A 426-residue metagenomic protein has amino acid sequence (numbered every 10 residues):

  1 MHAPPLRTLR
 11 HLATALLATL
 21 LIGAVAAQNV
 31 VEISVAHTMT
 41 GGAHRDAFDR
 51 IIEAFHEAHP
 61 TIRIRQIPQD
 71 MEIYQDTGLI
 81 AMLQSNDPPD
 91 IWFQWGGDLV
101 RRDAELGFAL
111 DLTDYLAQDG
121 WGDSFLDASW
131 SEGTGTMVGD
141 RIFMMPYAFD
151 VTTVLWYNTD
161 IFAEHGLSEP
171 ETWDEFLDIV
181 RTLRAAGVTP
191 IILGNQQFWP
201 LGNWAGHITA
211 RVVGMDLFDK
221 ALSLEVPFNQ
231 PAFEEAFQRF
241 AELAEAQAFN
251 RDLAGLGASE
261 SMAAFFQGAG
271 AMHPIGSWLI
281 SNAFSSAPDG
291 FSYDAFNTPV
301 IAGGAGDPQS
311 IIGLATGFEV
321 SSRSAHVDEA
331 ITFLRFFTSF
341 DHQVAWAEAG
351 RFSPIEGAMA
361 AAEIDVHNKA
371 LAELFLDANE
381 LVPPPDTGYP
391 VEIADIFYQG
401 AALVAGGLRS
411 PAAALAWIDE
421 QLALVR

Functional and structural regions predicted by a protein language model:
R50, A54-S129, D160, E164-E171 (+4 more regions): Extracytoplasmic "Venus flytrap"/periplasmic binding protein-like
E53, E57-A58, S85, H165 (+2 more regions): Extracytoplasmic/periplasmic substrate-recognition and gating elements
P89-D90, W121-T159, T189-I192, A305-S310 (+1 more regions): A structural signal for short loop-to-beta-strand junctions that line the ligand-binding cleft of periplasmic/secreted
D98-T153, L177, W204, A232 (+2 more regions): Hinge/lid segment of periplasmic solute-binding proteins
T113-S129, V212-E235, S285-P288, V300-Q309 (+1 more regions): Short, solvent-exposed loop/beta-turn-alpha elements that line the ligand-binding surface or hinge of extracytoplasmic
L126-W130, F296-V300, A347-I396, L403: Long, aromatic- and glycine/proline-rich binding clefts that accommodate carbohydrate-like moieties
M137-Y147, T153, L177-E225, G270: Extracytoplasmic/periplasmic solute-binding protein
V180-L183, L222-L253: Glycine-centered hinge/linker elements that transmit conformational signals in sensory and ligand-binding systems
